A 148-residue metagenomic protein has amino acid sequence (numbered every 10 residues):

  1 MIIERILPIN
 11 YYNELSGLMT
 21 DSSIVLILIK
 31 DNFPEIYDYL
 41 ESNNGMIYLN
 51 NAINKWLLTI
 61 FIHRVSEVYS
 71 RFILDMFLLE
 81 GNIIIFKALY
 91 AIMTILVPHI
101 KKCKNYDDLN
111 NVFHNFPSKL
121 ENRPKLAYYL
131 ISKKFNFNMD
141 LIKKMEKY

Functional and structural regions predicted by a protein language model:
M1-Y148: Helix-rich, well-folded core regions that mediate interactions or catalysis
